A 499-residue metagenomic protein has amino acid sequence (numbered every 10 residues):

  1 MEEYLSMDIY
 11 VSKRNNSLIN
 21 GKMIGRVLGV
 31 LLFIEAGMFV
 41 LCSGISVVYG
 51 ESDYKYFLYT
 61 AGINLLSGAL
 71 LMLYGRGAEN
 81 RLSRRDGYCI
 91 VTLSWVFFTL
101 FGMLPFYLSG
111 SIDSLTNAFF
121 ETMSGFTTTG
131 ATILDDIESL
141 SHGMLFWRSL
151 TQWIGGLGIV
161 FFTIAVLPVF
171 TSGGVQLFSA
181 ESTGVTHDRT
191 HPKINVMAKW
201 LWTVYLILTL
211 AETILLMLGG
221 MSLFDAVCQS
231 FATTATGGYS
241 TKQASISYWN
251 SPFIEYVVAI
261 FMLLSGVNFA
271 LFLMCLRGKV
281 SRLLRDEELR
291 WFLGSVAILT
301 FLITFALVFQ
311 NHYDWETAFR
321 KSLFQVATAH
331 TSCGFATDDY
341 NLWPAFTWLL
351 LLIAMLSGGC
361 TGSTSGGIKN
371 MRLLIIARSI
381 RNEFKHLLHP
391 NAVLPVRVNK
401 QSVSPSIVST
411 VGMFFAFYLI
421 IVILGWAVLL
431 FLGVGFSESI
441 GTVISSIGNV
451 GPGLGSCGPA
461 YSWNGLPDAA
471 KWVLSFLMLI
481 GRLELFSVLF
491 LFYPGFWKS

Functional and structural regions predicted by a protein language model:
M1-S499: Membrane-proximal intracellular helices of multi-pass ion channels
